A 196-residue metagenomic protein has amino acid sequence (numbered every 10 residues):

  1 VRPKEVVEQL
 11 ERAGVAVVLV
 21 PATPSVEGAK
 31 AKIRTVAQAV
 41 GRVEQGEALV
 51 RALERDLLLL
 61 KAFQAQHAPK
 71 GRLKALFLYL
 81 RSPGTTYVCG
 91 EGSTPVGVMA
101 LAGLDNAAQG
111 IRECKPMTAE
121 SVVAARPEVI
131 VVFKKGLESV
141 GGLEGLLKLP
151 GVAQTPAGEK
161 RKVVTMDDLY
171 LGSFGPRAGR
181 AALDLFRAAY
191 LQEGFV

Functional and structural regions predicted by a protein language model:
V1-A39, P116-Q154, T165: Acidic/His-rich segments in extracytoplasmic proteins that coordinate ligands and/or metal ions
E5-P83, A108-G110, R161-V196: Extracytoplasmic substrate-binding proteins
A68-L73, G92, A124-A125: Short gly/pro-enriched beta-turn/loop segments at secondary-structure junctions
L78-R81, L104, I111-R112, P127 (+1 more regions): Histidine- and/or cysteine-centered catalytic micro-motif in compact active-site loops
P83-Y87, G97, S139-G141: Short acidic/glycine-rich loop or secondary-structure boundary segments that cap or lie
Y87-K115: Alpha-helical, coiled-coil/dimerization segments enriched in small aliphatic residues
S93, G141-G142, G175, L191: Glycine-centered helix-coil hinge/cap
M99, G103, Q154-V164: Substrate-binding rim/cap in mid-to-C-terminal beta-strand-loop elements of soluble/periplasmic
